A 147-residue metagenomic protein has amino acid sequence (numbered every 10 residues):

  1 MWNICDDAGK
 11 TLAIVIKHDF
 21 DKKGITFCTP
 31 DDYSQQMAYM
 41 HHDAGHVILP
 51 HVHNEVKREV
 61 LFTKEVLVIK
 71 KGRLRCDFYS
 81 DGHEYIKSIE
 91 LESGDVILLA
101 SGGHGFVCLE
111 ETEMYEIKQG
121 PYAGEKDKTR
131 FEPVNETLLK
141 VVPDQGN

Functional and structural regions predicted by a protein language model:
M1-Y39, V134, K140-N147: A short, N-terminal "cap"/entry segment at the start of jelly-roll beta-barrel domains of the cupin/DSBH fold
Y39-L61: Conserved short histidine dyad/triad with adjacent acidic residue
D43, I69, E92, L99-A100 (+1 more regions): A short, compositionally biased micro-patch
D43-A44, F62-D77: Glycine- and acidic-residue-biased ligand/ion/polar-headgroup-sensing regions
P50, C76-D77, I97-L99, H104-L109 (+1 more regions): Short beta-strand His + acidic residue motifs that chelate non-heme Fe in jelly-roll/DSBH and cupin folds
S80-S101: Short acidic-glycine-tyrosine-enriched beta hairpin
G105-N147: Double-stranded beta-helix
